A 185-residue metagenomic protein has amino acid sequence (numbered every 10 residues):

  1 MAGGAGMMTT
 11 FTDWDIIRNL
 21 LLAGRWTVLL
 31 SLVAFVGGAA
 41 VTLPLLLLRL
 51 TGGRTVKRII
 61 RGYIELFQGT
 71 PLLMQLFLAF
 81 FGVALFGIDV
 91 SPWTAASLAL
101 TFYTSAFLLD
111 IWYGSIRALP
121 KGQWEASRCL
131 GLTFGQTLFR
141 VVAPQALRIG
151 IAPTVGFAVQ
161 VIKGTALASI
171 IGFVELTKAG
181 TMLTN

Functional and structural regions predicted by a protein language model:
A2-N185: Transmembrane alpha-helices and adjacent helix-loop boundaries
